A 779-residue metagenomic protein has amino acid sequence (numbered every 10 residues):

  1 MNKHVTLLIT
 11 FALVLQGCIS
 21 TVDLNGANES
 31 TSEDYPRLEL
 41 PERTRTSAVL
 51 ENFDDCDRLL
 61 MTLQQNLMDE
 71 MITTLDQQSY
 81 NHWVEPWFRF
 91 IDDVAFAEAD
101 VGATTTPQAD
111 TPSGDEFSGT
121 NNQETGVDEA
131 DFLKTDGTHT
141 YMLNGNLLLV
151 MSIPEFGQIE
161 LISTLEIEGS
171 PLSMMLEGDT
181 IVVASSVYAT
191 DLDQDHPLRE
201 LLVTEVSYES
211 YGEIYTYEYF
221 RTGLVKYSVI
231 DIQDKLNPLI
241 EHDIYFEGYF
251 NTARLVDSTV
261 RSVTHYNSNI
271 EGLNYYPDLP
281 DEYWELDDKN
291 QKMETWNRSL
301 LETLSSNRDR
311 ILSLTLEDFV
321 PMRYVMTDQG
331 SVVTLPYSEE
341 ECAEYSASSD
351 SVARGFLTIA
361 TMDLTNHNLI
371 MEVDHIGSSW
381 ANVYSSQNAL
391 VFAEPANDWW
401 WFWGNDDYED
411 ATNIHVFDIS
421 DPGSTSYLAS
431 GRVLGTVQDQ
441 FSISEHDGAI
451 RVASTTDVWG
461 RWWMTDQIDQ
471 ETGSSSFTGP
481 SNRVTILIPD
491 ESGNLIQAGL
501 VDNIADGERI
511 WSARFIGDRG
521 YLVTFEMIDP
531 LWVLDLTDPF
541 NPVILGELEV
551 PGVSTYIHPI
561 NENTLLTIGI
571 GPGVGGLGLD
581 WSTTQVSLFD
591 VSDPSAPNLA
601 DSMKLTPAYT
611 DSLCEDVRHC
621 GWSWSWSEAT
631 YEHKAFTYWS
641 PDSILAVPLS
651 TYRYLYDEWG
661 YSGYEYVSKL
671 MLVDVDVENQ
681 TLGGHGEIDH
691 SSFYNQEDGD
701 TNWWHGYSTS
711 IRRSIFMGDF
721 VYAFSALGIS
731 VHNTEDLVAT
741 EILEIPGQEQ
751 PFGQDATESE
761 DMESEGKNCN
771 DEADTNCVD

Functional and structural regions predicted by a protein language model:
N2-T10: Sec-dependent signal peptide recognition, specifically the positively charged N-region followed immediately by
L15-G17: C-terminal motif of bacterial Sec signal peptides marking the signal peptidase cleavage site
I19-D779: Beta-sheet-rich non-transmembrane sensory/scaffold domains
